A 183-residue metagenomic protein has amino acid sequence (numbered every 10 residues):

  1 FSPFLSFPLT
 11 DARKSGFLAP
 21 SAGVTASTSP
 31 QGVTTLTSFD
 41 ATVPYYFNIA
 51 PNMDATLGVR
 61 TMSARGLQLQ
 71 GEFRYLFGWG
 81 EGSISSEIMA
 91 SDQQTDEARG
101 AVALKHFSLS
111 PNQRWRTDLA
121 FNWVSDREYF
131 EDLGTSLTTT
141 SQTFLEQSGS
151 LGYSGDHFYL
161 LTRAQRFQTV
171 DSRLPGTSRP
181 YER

Functional and structural regions predicted by a protein language model:
F1-R183: Outer-membrane beta-barrel proteins and related beta-barrel translocases across Gram-negative bacteria
